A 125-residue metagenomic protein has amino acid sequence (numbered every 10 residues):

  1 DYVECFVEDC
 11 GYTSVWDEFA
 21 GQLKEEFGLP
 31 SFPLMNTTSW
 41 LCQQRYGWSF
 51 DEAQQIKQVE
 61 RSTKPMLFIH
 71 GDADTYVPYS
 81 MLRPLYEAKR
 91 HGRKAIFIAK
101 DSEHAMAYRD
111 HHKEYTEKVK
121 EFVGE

Functional and structural regions predicted by a protein language model:
D1-W48: Hydrolase active-site cap/lid region
F6, I96-F97: Hydrophobic/aromatic anchor residues within beta-strands of the central parallel beta-sheet of Rossmann-like
L41-Q58, K64: Active-site nucleophile elbow and catalytic-triad environment of alpha/beta-hydrolase enzymes
Q55, K64, P78-E87: Short alpha-helix in the alpha/beta-hydrolase fold that links the catalytic acid
R61-T63, F68-H70, D74: Short beta-strand/loop motif that positions the catalytic acidic residue of the alpha/beta-hydrolase fold
D72-V77, A105-M106: Acidic catalytic loop of the alpha/beta-hydrolase fold
S102-T116: Catalytic histidine-centered segment of alpha/beta-hydrolase-like enzymes
K118-E125: C-terminal alpha-helix
